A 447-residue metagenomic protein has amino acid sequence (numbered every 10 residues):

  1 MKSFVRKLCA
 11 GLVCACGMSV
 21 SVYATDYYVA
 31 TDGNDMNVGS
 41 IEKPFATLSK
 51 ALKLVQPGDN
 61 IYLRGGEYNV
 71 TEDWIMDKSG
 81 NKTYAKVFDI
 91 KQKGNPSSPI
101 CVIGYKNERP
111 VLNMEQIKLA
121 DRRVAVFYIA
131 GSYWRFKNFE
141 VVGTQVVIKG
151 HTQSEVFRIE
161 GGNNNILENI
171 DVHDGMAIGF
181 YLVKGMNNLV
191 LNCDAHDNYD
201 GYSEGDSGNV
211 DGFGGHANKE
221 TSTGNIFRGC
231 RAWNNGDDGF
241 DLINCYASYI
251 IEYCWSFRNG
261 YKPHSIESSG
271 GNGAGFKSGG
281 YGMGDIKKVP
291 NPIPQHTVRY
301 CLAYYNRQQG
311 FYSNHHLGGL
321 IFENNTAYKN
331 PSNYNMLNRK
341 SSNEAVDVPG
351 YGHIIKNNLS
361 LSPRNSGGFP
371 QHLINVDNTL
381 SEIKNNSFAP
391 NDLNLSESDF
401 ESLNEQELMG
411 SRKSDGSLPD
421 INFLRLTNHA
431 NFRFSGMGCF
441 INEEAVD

Functional and structural regions predicted by a protein language model:
S3-G11: Sec-dependent signal peptide recognition, specifically the positively charged N-region followed immediately by
A10-S19: Bacterial N-terminal signal peptides
V22-A24: Boundary at the C-terminal end of the N-terminal hydrophobic targeting segment
T31-V70, K82, V87-D89: Acidic Gly/Asp/Thr-rich repetitive segments characteristic of extracellular carbohydrate-active and adhesion proteins
D59, D77-K82, N343-D447: Acidic, glycine- and Ser/Thr-rich low-complexity intrinsically disordered tracts in extracellular/secreted proteins
Y62-G65, N69-T152: Right-handed parallel beta-helix/beta-spiral solenoid domain characteristic of secreted/periplasmic
R64, P99, I103-R109, S132-G143 (+8 more regions): Right-handed parallel beta-helix
D77-I90, I117-F127, K149-R158, D174-L182 (+6 more regions): Extracellular beta-strand/beta-solenoid scaffold signature
